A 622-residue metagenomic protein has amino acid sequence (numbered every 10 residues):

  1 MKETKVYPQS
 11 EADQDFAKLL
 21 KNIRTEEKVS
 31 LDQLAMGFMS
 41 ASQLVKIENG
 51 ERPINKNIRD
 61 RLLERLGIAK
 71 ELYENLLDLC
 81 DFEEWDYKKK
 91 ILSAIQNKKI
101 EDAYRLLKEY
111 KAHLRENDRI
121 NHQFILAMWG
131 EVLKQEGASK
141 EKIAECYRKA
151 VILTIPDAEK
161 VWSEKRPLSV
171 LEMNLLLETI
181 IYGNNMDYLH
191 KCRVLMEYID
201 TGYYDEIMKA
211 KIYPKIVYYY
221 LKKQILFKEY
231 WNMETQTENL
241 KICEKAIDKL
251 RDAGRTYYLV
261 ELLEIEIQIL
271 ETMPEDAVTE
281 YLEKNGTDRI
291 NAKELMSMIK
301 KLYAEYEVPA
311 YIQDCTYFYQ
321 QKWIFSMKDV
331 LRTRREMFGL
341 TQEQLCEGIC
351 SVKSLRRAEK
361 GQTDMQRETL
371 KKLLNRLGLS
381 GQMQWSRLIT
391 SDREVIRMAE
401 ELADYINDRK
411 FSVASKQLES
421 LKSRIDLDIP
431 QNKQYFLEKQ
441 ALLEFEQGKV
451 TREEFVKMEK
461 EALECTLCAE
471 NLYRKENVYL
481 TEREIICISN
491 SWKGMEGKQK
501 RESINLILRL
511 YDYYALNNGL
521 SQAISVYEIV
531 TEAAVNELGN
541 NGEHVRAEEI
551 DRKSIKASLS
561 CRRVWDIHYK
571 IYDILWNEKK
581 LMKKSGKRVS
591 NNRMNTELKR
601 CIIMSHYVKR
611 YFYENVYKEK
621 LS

Functional and structural regions predicted by a protein language model:
M1-E26, A310-M337: A short, Lys/Arg-rich alpha-helix, primarily the initiator
T25-K46, F338-R357: Short alpha-helical DNA-recognition segment
N57-L72, Q366-Q384: DNA major-groove recognition helix of helix-turn-helix/homeodomain DNA-binding modules
G67-E83, G378-V395: Short C-terminal boundary/hinge segments that cap the last helix of small helical domains
N75-L76, Y110-H122, E136, I152-L168 (+7 more regions): Flexible helix-coil transition and linker loops at the boundaries of alpha-helical arrays
F82-K90, R119-Q135, W162-M186, A210-E229 (+6 more regions): Amphipathic alpha-helical repeat scaffolds of TPR domains
A94-E109, E136-D157, Y182-G202, W231-K245 (+7 more regions): Helix-turn-helix repeat elements of alpha-solenoid scaffolds
L175-N239, K245-D248, C487-W565, I571: Alpha-helical adaptor scaffolds
